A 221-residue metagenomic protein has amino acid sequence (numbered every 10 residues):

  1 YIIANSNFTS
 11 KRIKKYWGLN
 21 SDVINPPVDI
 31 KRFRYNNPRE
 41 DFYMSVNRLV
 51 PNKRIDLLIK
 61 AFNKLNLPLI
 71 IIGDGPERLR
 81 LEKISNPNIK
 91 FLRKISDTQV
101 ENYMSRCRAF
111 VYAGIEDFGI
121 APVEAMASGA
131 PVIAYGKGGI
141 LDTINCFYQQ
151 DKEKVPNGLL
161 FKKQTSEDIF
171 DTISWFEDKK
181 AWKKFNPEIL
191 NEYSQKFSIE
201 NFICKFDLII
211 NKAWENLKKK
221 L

Functional and structural regions predicted by a protein language model:
Y1-R34: Donor nucleotide-sugar binding/catalytic pocket of nucleotide-sugar-dependent glycosyltransferases
I3, V28, R34-K53, L58-I70: Conserved donor-binding/catalytic core segment of Leloir-type glycosyltransferases
L79-T98: Nucleotide-activated donor-binding/catalytic signature segment of Leloir-type glycosyltransferases, i.e., the conserved
N102-C107, F206: Short alpha-helical donor nucleotide-sugar binding micro-motif in glycosyltransferases
S105-D117, A130-P131: Acidic donor-binding loop of glycosyltransferase active sites
P131-Y135, L141-I144: Short hydrophobic beta-strand element within catalytic cores of glycosyltransferases and related nucleotide-activated
L141-W175: Change "using UDP/GDP/dTDP sugars" to "using nucleotide sugars
Q164, D178-K218: A charged, aromatic-enriched C-terminal amphipathic alpha-helix characteristic of glycosyltransferases across folds
